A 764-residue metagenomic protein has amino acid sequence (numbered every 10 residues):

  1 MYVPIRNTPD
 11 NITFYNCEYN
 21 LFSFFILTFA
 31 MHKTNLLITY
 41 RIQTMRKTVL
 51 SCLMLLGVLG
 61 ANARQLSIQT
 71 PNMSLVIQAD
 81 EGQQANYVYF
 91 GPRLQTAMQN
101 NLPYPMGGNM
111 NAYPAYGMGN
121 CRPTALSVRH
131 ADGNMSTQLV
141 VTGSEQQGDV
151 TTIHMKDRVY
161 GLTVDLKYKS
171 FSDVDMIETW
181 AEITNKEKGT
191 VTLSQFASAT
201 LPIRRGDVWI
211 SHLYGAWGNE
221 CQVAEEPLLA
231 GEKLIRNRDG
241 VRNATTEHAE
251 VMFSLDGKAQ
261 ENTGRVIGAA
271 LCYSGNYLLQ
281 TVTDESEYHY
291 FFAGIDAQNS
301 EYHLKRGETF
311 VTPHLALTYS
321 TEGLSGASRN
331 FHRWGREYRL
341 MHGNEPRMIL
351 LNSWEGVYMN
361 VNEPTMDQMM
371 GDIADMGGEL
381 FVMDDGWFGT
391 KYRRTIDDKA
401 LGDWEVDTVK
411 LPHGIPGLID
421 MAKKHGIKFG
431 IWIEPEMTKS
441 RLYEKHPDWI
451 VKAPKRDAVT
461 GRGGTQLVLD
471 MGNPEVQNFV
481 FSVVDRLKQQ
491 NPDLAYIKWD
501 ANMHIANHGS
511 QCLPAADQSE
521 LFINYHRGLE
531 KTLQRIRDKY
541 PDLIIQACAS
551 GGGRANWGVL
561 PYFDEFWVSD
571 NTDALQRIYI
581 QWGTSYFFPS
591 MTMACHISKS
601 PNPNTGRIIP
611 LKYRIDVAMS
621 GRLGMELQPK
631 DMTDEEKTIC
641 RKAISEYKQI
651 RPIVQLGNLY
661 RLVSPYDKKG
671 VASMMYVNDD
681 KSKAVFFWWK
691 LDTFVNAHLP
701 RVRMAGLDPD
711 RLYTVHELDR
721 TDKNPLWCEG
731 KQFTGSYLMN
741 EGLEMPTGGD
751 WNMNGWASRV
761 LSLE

Functional and structural regions predicted by a protein language model:
R64-I77, Q83-V282, Q298, L712-C728: Polysaccharide-binding surfaces and accessory modules of carbohydrate-active proteins
N72, A181, G307, L351 (+7 more regions): Conserved, mostly hydrophobic/aromatic
N72, V128, S136-V141, Y302-T321 (+1 more regions): Short Pro-Gly-centered flexible turn/kink motifs
N72, V251-F253, E261, P665-P709: Carbohydrate-binding surface patches
G117-A125, R129-T137, E261-N276, T318-L340 (+4 more regions): Glycine-rich, aromatic-flanked loop segments that form ligand/cofactor-binding clefts across common enzyme folds
H342-S482, N491, A495-Y496: Aromatic-lined carbohydrate-binding/catalytic grooves of carbohydrate-active enzymes
D407-G414, H446-K612, S620-D634: Active-site neighborhood of glycoside hydrolase catalytic domains
D692-E764: C-terminal beta-sandwich/jelly-roll accessory domains of carbohydrate-active enzymes
